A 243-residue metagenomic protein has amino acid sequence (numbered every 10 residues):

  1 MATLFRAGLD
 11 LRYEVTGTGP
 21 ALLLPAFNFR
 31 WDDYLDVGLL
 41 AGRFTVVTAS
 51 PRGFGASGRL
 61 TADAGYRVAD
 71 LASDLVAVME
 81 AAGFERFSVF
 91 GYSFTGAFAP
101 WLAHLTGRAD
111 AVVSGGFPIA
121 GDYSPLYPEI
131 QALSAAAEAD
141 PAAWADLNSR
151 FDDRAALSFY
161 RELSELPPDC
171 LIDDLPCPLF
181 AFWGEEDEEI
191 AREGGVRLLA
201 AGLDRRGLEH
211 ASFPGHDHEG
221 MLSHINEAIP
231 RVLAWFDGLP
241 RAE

Functional and structural regions predicted by a protein language model:
L9-G58: Conserved HGGG/HGGXW glycine-rich cap/lid loop of the alpha/beta-hydrolase fold
T48-F87: Active-site loop/oxyanion-hole signature of alpha/beta-hydrolase fold enzymes
G91-T95, A99: Gly/Ala-rich beta-loop-alpha elbow adjacent to hydrolase catalytic centers
P100-L105, V112-E138: Flexible "cap/lid" loop of the alpha/beta hydrolase fold
A155-L171: Active-site nucleophile elbow and catalytic-triad environment of alpha/beta-hydrolase enzymes
L175, A181-W183: Short beta-strand/loop motif that positions the catalytic acidic residue of the alpha/beta-hydrolase fold
E188-G195: Conserved alpha/beta-hydrolase "acid-adjacent" motif
S212-E243: Catalytic active-site module of serine/aspartate enzymes centered on a nucleophile-bearing elbow/loop
